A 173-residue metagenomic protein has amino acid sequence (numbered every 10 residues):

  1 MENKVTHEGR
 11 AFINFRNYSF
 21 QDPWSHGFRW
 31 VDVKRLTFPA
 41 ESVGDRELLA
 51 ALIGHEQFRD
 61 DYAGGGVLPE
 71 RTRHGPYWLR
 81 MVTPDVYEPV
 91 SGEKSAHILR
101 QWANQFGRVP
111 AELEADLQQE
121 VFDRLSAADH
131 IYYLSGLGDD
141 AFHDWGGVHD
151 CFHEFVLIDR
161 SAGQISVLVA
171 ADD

Functional and structural regions predicted by a protein language model:
M1-E112: N-terminal "domain-start" segment
E112, D116-D173: Acidic, proline/glycine-rich low-complexity IDRs
